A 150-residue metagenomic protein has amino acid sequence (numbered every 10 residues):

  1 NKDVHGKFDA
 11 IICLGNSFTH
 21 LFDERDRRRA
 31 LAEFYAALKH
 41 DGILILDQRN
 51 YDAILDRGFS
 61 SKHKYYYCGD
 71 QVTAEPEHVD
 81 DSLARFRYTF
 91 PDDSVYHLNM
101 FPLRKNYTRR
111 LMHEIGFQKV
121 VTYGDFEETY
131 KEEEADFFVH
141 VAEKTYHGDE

Functional and structural regions predicted by a protein language model:
K2-A10: A short acidic, Gly/Pro-enriched loop at the edge of an enzyme's catalytic core that lines a small-molecule cofactor
K7-F8, D56-S60, E134-A135: Short aromatic-enriched loop/helix-cap "lid" or pocket-rim segments at secondary-structure transitions that line
D9-D26: A short SAM/SAH-binding and catalytic strip from SAM-dependent methyltransferases
F18, N50-I54, E128: Short, catalytically relevant binding-site loops at active-site mouths
R28-I43: A short glycine-rich, Lys/Arg-flanked "PGG" loop and its adjoining helix->strand segment in the class I
L44-I45, K119: A short hydrophobic/small-residue beta-strand
I45-L111: SAM-dependent methyltransferase
K105-E150: C-terminal lobe and adjacent flexible extensions of AdoMet/dcAdoMet transferase-like proteins
